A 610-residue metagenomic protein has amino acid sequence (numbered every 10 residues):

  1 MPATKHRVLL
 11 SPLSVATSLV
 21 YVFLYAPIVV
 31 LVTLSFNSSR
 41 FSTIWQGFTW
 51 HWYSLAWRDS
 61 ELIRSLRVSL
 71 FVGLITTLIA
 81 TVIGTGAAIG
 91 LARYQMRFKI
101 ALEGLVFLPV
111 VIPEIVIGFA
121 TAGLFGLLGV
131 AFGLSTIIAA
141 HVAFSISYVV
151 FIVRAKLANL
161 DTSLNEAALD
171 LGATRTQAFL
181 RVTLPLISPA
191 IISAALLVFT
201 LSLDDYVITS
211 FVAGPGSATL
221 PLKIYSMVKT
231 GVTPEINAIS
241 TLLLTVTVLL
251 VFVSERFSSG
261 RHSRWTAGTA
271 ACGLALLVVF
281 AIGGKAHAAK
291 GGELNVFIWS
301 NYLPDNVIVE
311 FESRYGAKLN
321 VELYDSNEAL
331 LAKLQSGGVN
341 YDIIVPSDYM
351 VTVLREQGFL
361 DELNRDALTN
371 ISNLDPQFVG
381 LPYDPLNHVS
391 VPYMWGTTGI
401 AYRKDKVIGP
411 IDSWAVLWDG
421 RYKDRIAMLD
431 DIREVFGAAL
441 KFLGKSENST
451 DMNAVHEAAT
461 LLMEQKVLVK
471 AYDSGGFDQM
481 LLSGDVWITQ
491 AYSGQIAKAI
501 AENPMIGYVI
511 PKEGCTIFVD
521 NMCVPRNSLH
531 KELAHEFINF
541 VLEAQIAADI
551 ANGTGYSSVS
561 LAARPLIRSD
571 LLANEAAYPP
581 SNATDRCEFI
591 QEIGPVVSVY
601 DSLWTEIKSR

Functional and structural regions predicted by a protein language model:
M1-V8, L74-V106, G123-G126, L250-G260: Transmembrane-helix boundary motif in ABC transporter permease subunits
P2-A3, R7-V15, F98, R154-N165 (+3 more regions): C-terminal transmembrane helix and the adjacent membrane-cytosol boundary/short C-terminal tail of inner/organellar
T4-L9, R40, Y53-E61, S202-F257: Interhelical loop and adjacent transmembrane-helix boundary motif in polytopic membrane transport permeases
H6-V22, G86-A120, N165, A271-A275: Cytoplasmic-entry segments and transmembrane alpha-helices of multi-pass inner-membrane transporters
V15-I28, A143, V150-R154, L160-T162 (+1 more regions): Transmembrane alpha-helices
L171-G172, P185, M394, T398: Glycine/proline-centered hinge or cleavage motifs at structural transition points of membrane proteins
H287-L354: Early extracytoplasmic/lumenal segment of secretory-pathway proteins
N340, V345-D485: Extracytoplasmic ligand-binding site segments that recognize negatively charged/polar headgroups
